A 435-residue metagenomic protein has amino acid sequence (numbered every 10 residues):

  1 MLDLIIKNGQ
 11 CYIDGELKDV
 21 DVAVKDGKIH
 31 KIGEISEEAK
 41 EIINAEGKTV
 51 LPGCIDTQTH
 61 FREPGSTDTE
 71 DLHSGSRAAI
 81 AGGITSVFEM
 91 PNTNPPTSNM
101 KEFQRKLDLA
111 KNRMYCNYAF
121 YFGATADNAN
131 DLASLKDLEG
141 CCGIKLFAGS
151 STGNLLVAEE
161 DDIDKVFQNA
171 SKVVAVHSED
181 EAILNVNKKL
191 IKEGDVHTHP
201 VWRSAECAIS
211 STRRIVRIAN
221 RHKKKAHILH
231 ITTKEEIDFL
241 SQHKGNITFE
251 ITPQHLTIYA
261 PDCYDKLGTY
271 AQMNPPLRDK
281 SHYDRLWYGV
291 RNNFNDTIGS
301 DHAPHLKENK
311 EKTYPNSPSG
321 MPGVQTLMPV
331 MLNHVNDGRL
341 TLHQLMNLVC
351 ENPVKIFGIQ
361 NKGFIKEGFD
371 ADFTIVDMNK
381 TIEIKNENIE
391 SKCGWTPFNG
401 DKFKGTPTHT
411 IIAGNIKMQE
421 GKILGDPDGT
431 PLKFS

Functional and structural regions predicted by a protein language model:
M1-P52, L424: Histidine-rich, glycine-flanked metal-binding segment
G9, T313, E367-K433: C-terminal cap of metal-dependent C-N hydrolases
G9, V22, G27, G47 (+15 more regions): Divalent metal-coordination and catalytic microenvironments
E46-R113: Metal-associated gating/positioning segment near the N- to mid-region
H60-T69, F88-M100, F120-D131, F147-A158 (+3 more regions): Divalent metal-binding segments
D108-A124: A glycine-rich helix N-cap at a beta->alpha junction
N130-I298: Histidine/acidic residue-rich metal-binding segments in metalloenzymes
H197-K223, N292-I298, A303-V376: His/Asp/Glu-enriched, well-ordered alpha-helical/loop segment that forms or immediately abuts the divalent-metal
